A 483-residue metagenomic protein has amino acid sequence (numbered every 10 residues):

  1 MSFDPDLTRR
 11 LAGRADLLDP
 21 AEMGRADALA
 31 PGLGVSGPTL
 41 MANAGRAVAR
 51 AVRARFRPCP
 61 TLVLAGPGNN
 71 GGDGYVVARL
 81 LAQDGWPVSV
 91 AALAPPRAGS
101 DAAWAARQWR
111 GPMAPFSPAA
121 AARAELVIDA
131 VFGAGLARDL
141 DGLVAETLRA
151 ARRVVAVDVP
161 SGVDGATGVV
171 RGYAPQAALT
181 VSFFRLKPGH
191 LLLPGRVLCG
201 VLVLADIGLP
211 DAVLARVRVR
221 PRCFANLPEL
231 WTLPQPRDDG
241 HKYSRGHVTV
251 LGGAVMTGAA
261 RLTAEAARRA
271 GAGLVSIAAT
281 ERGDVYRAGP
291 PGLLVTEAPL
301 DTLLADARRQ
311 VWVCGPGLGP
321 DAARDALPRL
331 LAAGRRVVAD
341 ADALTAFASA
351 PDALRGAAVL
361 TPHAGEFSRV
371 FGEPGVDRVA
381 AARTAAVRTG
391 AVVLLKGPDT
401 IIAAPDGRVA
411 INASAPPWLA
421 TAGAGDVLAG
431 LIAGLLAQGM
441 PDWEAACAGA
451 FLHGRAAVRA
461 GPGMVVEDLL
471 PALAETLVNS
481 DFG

Functional and structural regions predicted by a protein language model:
S2-L93, A103, L126, L179 (+4 more regions): Small-residue (G/A/S/T)-rich helix-start motifs and N-terminal tracts that mark the onset
A65, A92, M113, V131-G135: Generic hydrophobic/packing signal
L93-G99, G111-A114: Tryptophan-rich substrate-binding surfaces of secreted polymer-degrading and adhesive proteins
P95, G133-R138, D164, V170 (+3 more regions): Short strand->helix junction
A98-G99, A137, D141, A225-L227 (+1 more regions): Residue-level signal for threonine
G99-A106: Core alpha/beta nucleotide-donor-binding catalytic domains of modification enzymes
W109-A122, L300-L304, L318: A structured beta-alpha segment of the ubiquitous adenosine-cofactor-binding alpha/beta core
E125-L126, V131-P221: Internal gly/pro-rich beta-alpha loop/helix module that stabilizes soluble enzyme cofactors or their anionic handles
